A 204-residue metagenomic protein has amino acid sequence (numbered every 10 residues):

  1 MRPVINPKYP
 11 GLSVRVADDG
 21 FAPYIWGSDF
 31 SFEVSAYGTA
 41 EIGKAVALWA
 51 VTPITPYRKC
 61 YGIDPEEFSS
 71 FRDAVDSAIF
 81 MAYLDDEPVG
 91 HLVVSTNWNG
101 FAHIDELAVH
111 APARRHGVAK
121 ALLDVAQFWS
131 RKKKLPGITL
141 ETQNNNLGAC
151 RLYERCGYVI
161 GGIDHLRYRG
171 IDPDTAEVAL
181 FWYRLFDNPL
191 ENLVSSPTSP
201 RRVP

Functional and structural regions predicted by a protein language model:
M1-D19, Y83-P88: Conserved, well-structured beta-alpha core segment at the onset of a catalytic domain
R2-K8, P136, Q143-C150, C156-V159 (+1 more regions): C-terminal "cap" of GNAT-fold acetyltransferases
Y9-G27, L135-C150: Generic detector of contiguous secondary-structure segments
V14-V16, W26, A47-A50, L152 (+2 more regions): Ligand-binding pocket scaffold of soluble enzyme catalytic domains
D19-F101, D105, H110, L123-D124 (+4 more regions): Acetyl-CoA-dependent GNAT
V109, R115-F128, R151-R155: Conserved acetyl-CoA-binding loop-helix of GNAT-fold acetyltransferases
H116, K132-P136: Short coil/turn segments at alpha/beta junctions that flank glycine-rich nucleotide-binding fingerprints
